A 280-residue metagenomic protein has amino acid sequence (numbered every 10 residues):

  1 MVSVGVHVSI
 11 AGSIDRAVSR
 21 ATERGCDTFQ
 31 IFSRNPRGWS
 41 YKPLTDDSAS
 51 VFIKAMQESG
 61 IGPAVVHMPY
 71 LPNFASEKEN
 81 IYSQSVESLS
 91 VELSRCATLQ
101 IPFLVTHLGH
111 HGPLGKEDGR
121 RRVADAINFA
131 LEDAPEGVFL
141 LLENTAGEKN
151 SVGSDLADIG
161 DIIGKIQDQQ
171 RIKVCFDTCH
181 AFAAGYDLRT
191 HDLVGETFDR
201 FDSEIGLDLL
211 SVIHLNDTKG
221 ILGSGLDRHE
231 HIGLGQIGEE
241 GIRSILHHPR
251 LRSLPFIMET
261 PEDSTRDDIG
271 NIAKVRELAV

Functional and structural regions predicted by a protein language model:
M1-M68, P72-V91: N-terminal pre-domain/capping segments
H7-A11, R34-P36, P69-L71, G109-H111 (+4 more regions): Active-site beta-loop-alpha junctions enriched in small/polar residues
S19-C26, T45-V65, S90-Q100, N128-E136 (+3 more regions): Acidic (Asp/Glu)-rich catalytic clusters
A21, H67, S85, C96 (+5 more regions): Conserved, mostly hydrophobic/aromatic
Q30, S211-H214, S253-T260: Conserved active-site loop/cleft motifs that coordinate metal ions or position small ligands
E58, F74-K173: Active-site acidic/histidine proton-transfer and metal-coordination neighborhood in alpha/beta enzyme cores
N80-L93, K116-F129, D155-G164, D192-D199 (+2 more regions): Short, electropositive alpha-helical surface patch
A124-D125, F129-E230: Acidic/histidine-rich catalytic cores of soluble enzymes
